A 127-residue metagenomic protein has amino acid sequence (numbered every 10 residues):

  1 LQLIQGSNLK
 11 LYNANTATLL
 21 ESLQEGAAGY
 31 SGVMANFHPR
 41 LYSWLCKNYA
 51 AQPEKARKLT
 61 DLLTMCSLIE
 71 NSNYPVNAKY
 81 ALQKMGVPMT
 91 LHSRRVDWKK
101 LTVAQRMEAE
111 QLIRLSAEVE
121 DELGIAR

Functional and structural regions predicted by a protein language model:
L1-S72: Catalytic alpha/beta core domains of metabolic enzymes, predominantly
N73-R127: C-terminal extensions of enzymes
